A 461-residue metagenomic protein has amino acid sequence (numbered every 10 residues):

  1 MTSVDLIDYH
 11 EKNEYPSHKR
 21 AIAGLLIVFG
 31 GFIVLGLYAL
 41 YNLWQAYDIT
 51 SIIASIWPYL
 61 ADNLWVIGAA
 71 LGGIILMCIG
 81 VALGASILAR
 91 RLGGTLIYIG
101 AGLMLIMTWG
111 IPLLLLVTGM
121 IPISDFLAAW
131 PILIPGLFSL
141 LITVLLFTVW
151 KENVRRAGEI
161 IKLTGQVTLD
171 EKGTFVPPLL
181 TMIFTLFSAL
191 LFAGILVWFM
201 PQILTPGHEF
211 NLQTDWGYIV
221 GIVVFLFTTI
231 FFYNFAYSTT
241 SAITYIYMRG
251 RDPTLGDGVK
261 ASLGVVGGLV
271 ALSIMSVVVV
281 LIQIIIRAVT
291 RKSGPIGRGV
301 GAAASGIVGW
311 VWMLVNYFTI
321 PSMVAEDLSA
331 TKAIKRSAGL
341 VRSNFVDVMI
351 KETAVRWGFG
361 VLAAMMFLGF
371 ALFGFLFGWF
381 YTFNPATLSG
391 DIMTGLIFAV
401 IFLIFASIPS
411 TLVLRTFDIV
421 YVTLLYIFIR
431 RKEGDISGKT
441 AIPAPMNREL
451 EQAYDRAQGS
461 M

Functional and structural regions predicted by a protein language model:
M1-M461: Hydrophobic alpha-helical membrane segments
